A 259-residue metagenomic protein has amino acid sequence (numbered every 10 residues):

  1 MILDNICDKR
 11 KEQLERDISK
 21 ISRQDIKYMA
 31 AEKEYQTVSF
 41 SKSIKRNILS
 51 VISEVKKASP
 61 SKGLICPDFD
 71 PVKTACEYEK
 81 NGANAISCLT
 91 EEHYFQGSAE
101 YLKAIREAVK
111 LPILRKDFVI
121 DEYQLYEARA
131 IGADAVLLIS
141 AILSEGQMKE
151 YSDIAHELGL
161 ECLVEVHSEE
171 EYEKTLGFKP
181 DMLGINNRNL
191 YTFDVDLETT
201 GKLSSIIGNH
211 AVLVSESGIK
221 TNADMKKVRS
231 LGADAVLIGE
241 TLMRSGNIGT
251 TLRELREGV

Functional and structural regions predicted by a protein language model:
I2-C66: An N-cap/entry alpha-helix motif that binds or orients negatively charged groups
I6, S53, Y78, I86 (+5 more regions): Conserved, mostly hydrophobic/aromatic
K9, K56-A58, E91, F118 (+6 more regions): Active-site beta-loop-alpha junctions enriched in small/polar residues
V55, K62-L163, E169-K174, T200-L203: N-terminal active-site wall of soluble small-molecule enzyme domains
I120-I131, S168-F178, S215, I219-I238: Catalytic cores of alpha/beta
E127-Q147, I185-F193, L231-L252: Glycine-rich phosphate-binding active-site loops on the catalytic face of alpha/beta enzymes
M182-D224, R229-I238: Catalytic-face loop-and-helix region of soluble metabolic enzyme cores
K202-I206, R229, R244-V259: C-terminal helical cap(s) of enzyme catalytic domains, especially alpha/beta-barrels
